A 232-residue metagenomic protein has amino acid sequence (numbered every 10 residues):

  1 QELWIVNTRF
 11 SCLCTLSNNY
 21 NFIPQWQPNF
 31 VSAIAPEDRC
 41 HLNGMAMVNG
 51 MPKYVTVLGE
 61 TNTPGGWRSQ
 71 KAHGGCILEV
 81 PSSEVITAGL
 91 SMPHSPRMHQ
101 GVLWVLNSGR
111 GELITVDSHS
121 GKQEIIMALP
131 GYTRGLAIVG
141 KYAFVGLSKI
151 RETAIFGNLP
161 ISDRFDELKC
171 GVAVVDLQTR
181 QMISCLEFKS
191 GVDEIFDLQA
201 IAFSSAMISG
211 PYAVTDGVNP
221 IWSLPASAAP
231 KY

Functional and structural regions predicted by a protein language model:
Q1-E2, V31-K53, G74, V85-V102 (+2 more regions): Beta-rich, blade/repeat-based domains predominating in secreted/periplasmic proteins but also intracellular
E2-I5, P52-T56, V102-V105, A143-V145 (+2 more regions): Conserved beta-propeller blade signature
T8-F10, L58-E60, S108, S148-I150 (+1 more regions): Short loop/turn segments immediately following the C-termini of beta-strands
L16-Y20, Q70-P81, L159-T179: Beta-propeller blade signature
I23-A35, S82-A88, G121-M127, I183-E187: A short beta-strand motif characteristic of beta-propeller blades
V55-A72, G146-E167, G217-S223, A229: Short, conserved, GDST-rich strand-edge loop motifs in beta-rich repeat architectures
L90-L177: Loop/turn-rich, solvent-exposed surfaces of beta-rich toroidal or solenoidal domains
L168-G171, L177-Y232: Blade-level signature of beta-propeller repeat domains, shared across WD40, Kelch, NHL, RCC1 and BNR/Asp-box propellers
